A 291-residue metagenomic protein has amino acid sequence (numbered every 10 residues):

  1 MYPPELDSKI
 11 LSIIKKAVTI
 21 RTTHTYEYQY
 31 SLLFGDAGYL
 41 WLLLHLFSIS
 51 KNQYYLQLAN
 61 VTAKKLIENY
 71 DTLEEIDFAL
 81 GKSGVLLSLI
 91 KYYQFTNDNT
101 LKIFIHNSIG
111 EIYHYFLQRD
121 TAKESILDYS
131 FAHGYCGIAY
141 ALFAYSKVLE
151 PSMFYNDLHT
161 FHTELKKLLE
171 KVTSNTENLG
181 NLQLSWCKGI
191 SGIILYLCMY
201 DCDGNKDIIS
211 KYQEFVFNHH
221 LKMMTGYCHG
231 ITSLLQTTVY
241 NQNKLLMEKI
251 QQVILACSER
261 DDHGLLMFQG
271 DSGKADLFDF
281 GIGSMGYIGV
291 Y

Functional and structural regions predicted by a protein language model:
M1-Y291: Glycan-recognition and catalytic cores of secretory/periplasmic carbohydrate-active enzymes
